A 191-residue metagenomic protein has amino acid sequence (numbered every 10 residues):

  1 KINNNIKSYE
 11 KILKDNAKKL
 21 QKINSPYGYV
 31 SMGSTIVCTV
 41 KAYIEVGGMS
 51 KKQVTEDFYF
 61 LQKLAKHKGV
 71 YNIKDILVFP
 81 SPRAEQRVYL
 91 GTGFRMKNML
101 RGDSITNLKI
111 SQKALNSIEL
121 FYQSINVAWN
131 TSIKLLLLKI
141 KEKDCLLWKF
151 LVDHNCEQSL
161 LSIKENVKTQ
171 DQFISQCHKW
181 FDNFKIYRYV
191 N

Functional and structural regions predicted by a protein language model:
K1-S8: Conserved donor NDP-sugar-binding/catalytic core segment of glycosyltransferases
D15-V37: A recurrent flexible, glycine/aromatic-enriched loop bordering the glycosyltransferase active site that acts as
K41-A42, L77: Short, well-ordered alpha-helical scaffold segment located in the soluble/lumenal catalytic or ligand-binding core
K52, L64-F79, R87: Catalytic donor-sugar/metal-binding loop of nucleotide-sugar-dependent glycosyltransferases
K52-Y59: Acidic donor-binding loop at a coil-to-helix junction in glycosyltransferase catalytic cores that engages
I76-L77, P82-T106: PAPS-dependent sulfotransferase catalytic core
N98-N191: Terminal low-complexity segments of carbohydrate-biosynthetic enzymes
